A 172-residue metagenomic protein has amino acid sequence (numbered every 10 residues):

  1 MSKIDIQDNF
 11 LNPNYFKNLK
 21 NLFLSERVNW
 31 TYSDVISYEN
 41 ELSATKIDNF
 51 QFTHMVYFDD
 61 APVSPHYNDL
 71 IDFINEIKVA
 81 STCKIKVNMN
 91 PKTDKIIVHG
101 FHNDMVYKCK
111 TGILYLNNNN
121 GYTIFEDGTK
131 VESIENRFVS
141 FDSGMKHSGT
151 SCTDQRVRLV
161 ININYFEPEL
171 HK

Functional and structural regions predicted by a protein language model:
M1, R27, I124, I163-K172: Double-stranded beta-helix
M1-A80: Non-heme Fe(II)/2-oxoglutarate
Y67-D72, K78-N103, Y107-T111: Internal catalytic-core helix/loop-beta-alpha segment that presents or stabilizes conserved functional determinants
K95-G100, Y107-C109, Y115-I134: A short beta-strand-loop-beta hairpin characteristic of the jelly-roll/cupin
G100-F101, K146-D154: Short beta-strand His + acidic residue motifs that chelate non-heme Fe in jelly-roll/DSBH and cupin folds
G112-L114, Q155-H171: A short hydrophobic beta-strand segment most commonly corresponding to one strand of the jelly-roll/cupin
V131-S148: Conserved metal-binding segment of the jelly-roll/cupin
